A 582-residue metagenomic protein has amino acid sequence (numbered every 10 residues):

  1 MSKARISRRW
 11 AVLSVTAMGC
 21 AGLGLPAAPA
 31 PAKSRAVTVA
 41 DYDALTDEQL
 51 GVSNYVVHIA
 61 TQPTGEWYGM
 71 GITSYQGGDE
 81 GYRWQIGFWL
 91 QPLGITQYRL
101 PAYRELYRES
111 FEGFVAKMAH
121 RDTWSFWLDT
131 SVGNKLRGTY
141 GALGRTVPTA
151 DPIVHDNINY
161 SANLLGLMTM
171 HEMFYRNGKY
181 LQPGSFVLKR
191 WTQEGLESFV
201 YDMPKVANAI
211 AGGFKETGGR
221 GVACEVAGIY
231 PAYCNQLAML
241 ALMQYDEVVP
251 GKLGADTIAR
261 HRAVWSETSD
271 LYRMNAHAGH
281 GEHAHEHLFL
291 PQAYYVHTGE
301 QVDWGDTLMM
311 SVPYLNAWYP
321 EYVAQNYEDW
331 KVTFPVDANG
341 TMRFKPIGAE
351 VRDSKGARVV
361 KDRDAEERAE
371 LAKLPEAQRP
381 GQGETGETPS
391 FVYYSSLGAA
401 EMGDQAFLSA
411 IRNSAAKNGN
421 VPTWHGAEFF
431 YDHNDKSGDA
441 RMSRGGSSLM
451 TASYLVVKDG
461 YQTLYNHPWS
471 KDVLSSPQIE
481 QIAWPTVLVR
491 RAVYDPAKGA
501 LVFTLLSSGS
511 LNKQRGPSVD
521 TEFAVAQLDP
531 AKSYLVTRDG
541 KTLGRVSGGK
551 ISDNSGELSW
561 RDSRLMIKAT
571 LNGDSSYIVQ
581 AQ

Functional and structural regions predicted by a protein language model:
R8-V12: N-terminal export leaders
P31-F88, P92-L143, E194-E197, Y201-T217 (+1 more regions): Low-complexity, Ser/Thr/Pro/Gly-enriched N-terminal "stalk/linker" regions
D41, L45-V56, A102-D122, D156 (+5 more regions): Extended, well-ordered alpha-helical scaffold segments
T61, Y68-Y82, E300, S311 (+3 more regions): CBM-like carbohydrate-recognition segments
F88-A102, N163-Q193, L237-P250, M309-E321 (+2 more regions): Well-ordered alpha-helical scaffold segments within catalytic/enzyme domains
L100-I229, Q236, A276-G281, E286-P291: Extended ligand-binding groove/face enriched in aromatic
E194-Y201, T217-R220, G228-Q236, Q244-E387: Extended ligand-binding clefts on enzyme/binding-domain cores
W469-Q582: C-terminal beta-sandwich/jelly-roll accessory domains of carbohydrate-active enzymes
